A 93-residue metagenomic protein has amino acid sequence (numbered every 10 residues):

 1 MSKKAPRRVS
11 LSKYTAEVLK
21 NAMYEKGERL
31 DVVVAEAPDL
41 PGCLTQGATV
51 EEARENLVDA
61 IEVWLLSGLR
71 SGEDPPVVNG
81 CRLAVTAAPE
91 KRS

Functional and structural regions predicted by a protein language model:
M1-M23, E55-S93: Short, charged, surface-exposed hinge/linker loops at domain edges that act as mobile lids or interdomain connectors
K20, V33, C43-T45: Structural detector for hydrophobic anchor residues on beta-strands
E25-L40: Short aromatic-glycine-(Arg/Gly/Cys) micro-motifs in beta-strand/loop hairpins
R29, G42, E90-R92: Generic "edge-of-domain/loop-turn" microfeature
P38, C43, G68: Short glycine- and Lys/Arg-enriched binding-loop motifs that mark or flank ligand-binding interfaces
P41-E52: A short, exposed loop/beta-hairpin motif centered on an aromatic-Gly-Thr core
